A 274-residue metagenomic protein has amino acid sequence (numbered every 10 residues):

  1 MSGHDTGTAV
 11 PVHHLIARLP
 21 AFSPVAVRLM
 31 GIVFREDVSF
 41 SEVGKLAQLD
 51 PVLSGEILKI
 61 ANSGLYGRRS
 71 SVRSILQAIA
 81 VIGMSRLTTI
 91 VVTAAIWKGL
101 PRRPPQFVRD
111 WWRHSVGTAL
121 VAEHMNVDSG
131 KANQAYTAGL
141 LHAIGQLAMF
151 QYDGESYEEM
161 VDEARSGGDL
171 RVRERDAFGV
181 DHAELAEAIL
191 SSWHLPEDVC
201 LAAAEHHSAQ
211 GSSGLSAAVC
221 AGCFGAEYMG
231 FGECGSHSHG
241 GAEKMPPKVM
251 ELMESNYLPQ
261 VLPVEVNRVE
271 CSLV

Functional and structural regions predicted by a protein language model:
M1-P11, V249-V274: Terminal helices and disordered tails flanking the catalytic cores of nucleotide-processing hydrolases
M1-V161, R165-A242: Conserved alpha-helical "signature site" that marks functionally important helical segments or helix/loop junctions
